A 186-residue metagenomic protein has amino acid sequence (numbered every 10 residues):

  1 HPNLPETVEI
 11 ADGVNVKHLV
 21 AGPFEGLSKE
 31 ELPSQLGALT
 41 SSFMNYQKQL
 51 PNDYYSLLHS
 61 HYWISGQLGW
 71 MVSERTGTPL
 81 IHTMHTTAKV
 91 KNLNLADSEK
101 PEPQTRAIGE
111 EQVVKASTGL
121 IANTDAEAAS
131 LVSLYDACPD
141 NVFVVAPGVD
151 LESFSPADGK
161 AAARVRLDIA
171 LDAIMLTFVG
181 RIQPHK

Functional and structural regions predicted by a protein language model:
H1-Y54: A conserved catalytic-core segment of Leloir-type glycosyltransferases
Q47-S65, G69, T78-I81: Short N-terminal targeting/anchoring amphipathic segment
H59, S73-L93, P103, I121: Active-site proximal beta-strand in glycosyltransferases
A88, P101-L120: Membrane-proximal helix-turn-helix segments that form the acceptor-binding/catalytic region of lipid-linked
N123, V145, F178-G180: Short hydrophobic "strand-cap" motifs at the C-terminus of beta-strands
A126, G148: Carbohydrate-associated surface elements
S155-I169: A short helix/loop element that forms part of the nucleotide-sugar donor recognition site in Leloir-type
A170-K186: Conserved donor-binding/catalytic core segment of Leloir-type glycosyltransferases
